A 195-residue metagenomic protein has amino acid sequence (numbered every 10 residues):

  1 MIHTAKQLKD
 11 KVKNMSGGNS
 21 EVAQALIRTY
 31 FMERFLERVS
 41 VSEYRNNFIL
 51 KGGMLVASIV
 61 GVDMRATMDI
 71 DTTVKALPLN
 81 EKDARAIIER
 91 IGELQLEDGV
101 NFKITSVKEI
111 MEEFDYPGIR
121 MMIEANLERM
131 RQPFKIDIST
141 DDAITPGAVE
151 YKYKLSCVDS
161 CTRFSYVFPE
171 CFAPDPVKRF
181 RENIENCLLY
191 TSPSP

Functional and structural regions predicted by a protein language model:
M1-I49: Helical scaffold of the NTase/Pol beta-like nucleotidyltransferase catalytic core
S40-I70, K75-A76: Active-site nucleotide-donor binding segment shared across nucleotidyl transfer reactions
T72-G99: A generic, well-ordered mixed alpha/beta core segment in the N-terminal half of proteins
V74-A76, A125-R129, T140-D142: Beta-strand elements of well-folded, non-transmembrane domains
E93-D137: Conserved catalytic core of two-metal-ion nucleotidyltransferases
P133-E182: Flexible glycine-rich active-site/ligand-binding loops centered on an Asp-His dyad
Y190-P195: Conserved small/polar residues in nucleotide/adenosyl-binding loops
